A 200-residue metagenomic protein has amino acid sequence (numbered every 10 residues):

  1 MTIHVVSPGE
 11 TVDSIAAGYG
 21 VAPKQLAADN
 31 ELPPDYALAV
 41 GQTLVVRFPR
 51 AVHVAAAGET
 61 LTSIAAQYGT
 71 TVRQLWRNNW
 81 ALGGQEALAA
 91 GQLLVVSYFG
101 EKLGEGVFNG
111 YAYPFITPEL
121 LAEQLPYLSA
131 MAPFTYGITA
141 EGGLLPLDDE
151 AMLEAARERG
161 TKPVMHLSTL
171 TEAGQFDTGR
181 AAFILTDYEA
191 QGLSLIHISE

Functional and structural regions predicted by a protein language model:
M1-Y19, Q42-G69, Q92: Primarily a LysM-type cell-wall glycan-binding module
H4-V5, V45, V54-A56, L93-V95 (+3 more regions): Soluble periplasmic/extracytoplasmic beta-strand elements of cell-envelope proteins
A17, V21, A66-T70, W80-A81 (+3 more regions): Sec-exported extracytoplasmic/periplasmic mature domains
K24, R73: Key DNA-contact positions within bacterial/archaeal DNA-binding proteins
A27-P34, W76-G84: Short acidic beta-strand-loop surface patches of small beta-rich interaction domains
N30-F48, A87-F99: Short, structured interface segments
F99-S194: Glycan-recognition patch characteristic of GH18 chitinases/ENGases and related GlcNAc/peptidoglycan-binding proteins
I196-E200: Conserved small/polar residues in nucleotide/adenosyl-binding loops
